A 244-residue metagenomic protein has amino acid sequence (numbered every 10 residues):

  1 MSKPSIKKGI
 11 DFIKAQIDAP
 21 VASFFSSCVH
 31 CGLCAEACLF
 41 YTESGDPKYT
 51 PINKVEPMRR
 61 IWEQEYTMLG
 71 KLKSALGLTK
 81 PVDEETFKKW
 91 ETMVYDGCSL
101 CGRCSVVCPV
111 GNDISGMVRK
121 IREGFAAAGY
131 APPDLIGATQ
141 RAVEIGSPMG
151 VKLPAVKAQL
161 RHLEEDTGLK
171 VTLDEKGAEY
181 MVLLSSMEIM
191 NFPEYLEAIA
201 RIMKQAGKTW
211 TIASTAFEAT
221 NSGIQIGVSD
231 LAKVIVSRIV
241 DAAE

Functional and structural regions predicted by a protein language model:
M1-V29: Generic N-terminal leader/targeting and pre-domain segments
I6-G9, N53, W62: USP/UBP deubiquitinase core
A15-F25, V55, R59-E244: Iron-sulfur-cluster electron-transfer modules
C28, C38, C98: Short cysteine-rich clusters marking metal-coordination/redox-active sites
G32: Residues that scaffold, gate, or flank divalent-cation-dependent active/transport sites
A37-C38, C108: Cysteine-centered loop/knuckle micro-motif
Y41: Glycine/proline-rich, flexible active-site/cofactor-binding loop segments that harbor closely spaced acidic
S44-P57: N-terminal cofactor/phosphate-binding cores enriched in small/glycine residues, especially glycine-rich loops such as
